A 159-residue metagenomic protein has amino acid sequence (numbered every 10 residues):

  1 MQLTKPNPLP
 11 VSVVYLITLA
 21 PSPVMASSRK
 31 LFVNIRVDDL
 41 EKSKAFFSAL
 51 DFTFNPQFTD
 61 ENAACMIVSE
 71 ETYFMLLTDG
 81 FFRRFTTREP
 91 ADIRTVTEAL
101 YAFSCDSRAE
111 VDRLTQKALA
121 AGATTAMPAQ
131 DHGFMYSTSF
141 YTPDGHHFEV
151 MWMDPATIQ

Functional and structural regions predicted by a protein language model:
P6-P8, T18-V24, T115-Q159: Vicinal oxygen chelate
V11, Y15-K42, E98-F103, D154-Q159: N-terminal beta-strand motif that seeds the catalytic metal site of vicinal oxygen chelate
K30-D39, M66-I67, R88-K117, Y136-Y141: Vicinal oxygen chelate
N34-R83: Core segments of cupin and vicinal oxygen chelate
F58, V68-E70, C105, H132 (+1 more regions): Short loop/turn positions at the edges of beta-strands in beta-sheet-rich folds
F82-E89, I158-Q159: A short, acidic/glycine-rich surface segment
